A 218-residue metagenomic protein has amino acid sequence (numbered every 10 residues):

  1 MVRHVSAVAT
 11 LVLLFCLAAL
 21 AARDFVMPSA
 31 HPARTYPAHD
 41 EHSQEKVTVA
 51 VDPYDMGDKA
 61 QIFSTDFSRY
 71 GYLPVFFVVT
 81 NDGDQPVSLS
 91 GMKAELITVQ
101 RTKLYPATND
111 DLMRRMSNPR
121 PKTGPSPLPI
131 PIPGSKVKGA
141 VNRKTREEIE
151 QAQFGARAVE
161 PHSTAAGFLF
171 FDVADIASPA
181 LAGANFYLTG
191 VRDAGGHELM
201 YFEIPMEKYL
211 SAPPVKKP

Functional and structural regions predicted by a protein language model:
M1-V5, A9: Positively charged n-region of N-terminal signal peptides that target proteins for export
V8-A18: Bacterial N-terminal signal peptides
A22-P218: Conserved functional micro-motifs across diverse proteins
